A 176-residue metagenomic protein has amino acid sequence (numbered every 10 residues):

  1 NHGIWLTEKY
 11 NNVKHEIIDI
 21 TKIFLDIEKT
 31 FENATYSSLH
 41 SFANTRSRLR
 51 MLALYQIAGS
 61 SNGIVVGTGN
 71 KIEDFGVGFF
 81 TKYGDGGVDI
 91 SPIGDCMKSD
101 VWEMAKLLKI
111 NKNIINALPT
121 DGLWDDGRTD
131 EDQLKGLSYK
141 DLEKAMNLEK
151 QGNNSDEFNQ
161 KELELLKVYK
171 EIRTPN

Functional and structural regions predicted by a protein language model:
N1, P92, P119, E171-N176: Proline-rich low-complexity regions
N1-G76: ATP-dependent adenylation/nucleotidyltransferase module used to activate substrates
I4-W5, K22, L52, S99-L108 (+1 more regions): Residues on a specific face of well-ordered alpha-helices
Y10, A34, S61, M104 (+2 more regions): Change "in soluble alpha/beta enzymes" to "in soluble alpha/beta proteins
N12-E16, N113-I115, N154: Secondary-structure boundary/capping residues
I20, F24, K98, Y139-L142 (+1 more regions): Alpha-helix initiation and N-capping motif
F42, R46, I64-S138: Catalytic subdomain that performs nucleotidyl-dependent activation
G86, G127-N176: Peripheral terminal appendages
